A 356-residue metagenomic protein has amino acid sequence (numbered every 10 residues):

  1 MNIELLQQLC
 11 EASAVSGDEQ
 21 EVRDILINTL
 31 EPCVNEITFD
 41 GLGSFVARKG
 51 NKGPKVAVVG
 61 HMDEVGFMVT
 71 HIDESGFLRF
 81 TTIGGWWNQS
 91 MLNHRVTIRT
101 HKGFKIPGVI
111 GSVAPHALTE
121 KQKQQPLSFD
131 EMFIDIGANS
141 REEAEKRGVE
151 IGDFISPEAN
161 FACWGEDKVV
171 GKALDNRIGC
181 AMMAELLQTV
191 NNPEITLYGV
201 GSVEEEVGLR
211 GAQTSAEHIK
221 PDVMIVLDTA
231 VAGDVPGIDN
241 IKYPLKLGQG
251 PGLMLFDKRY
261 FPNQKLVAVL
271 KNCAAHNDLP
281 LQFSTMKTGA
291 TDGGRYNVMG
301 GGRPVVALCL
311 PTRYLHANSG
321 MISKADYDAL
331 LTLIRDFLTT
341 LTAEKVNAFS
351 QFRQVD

Functional and structural regions predicted by a protein language model:
M1-D356: N-terminal hydrophobic/helix-forming segments and targeting peptides
